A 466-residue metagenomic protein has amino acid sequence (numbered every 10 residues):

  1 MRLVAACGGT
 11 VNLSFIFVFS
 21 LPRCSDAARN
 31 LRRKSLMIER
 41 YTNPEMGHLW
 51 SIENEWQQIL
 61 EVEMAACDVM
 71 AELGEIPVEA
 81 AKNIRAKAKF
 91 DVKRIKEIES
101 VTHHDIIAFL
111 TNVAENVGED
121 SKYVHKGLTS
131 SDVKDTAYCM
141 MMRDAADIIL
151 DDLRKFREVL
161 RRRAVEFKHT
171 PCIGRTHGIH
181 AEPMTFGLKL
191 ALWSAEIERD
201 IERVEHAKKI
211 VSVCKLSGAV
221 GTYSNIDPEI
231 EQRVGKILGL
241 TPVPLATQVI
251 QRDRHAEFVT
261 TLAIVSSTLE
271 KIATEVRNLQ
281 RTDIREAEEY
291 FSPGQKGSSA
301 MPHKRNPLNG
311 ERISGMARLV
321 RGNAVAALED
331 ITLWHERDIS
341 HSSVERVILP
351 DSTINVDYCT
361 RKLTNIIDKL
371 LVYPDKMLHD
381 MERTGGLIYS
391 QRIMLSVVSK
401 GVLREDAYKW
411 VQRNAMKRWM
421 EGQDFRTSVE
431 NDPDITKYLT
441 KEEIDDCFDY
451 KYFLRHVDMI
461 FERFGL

Functional and structural regions predicted by a protein language model:
N12-L21: Hydrophobic alpha-helical signal peptides and transmembrane signal-/tail-anchor segments that drive secretory-pathway
R32-Y223, D227-R233, I237, P242 (+3 more regions): A helix-coil-helix interface module used to build multimeric assemblies and to scaffold catalytic/cofactor sites
K34-Q58, I98-T102, E119, M301-L466: Glycine-rich cofactor/substrate-binding loops
D68, M141-L153, L262-K271, V276 (+1 more regions): Alpha-helical support elements that line or immediately flank enzyme active sites and cofactor-binding pockets
D200, Q248-H341: Glycine-rich anion/phosphate-binding loop at the beta-strand->alpha-helix junction
T222, P242-V249, L378, M394 (+1 more regions): A structural signal for small-residue-enriched, beta-sheet-centric alpha/beta enzyme cores and oligomeric scaffold folds
